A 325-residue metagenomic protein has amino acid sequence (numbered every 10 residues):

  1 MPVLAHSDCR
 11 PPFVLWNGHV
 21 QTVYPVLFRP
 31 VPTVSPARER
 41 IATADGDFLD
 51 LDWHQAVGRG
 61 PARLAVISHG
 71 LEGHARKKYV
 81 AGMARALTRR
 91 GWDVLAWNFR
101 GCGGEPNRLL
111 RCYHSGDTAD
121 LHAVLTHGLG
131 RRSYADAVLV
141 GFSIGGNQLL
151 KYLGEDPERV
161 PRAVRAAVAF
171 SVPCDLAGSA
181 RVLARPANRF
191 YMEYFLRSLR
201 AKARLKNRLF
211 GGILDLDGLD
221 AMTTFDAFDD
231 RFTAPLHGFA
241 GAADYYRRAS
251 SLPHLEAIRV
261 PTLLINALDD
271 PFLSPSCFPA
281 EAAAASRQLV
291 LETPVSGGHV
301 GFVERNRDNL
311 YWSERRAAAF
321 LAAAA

Functional and structural regions predicted by a protein language model:
P2, G130-Y134, V138-L236: Alpha/beta-hydrolase-fold enzymes
G18-G58, V303-R305: N-terminal cap/lid segment of alpha/beta-hydrolase-fold proteins
A62-G70: Short beta-strand element of the alpha/beta-hydrolase
G73-R85, P275-S276: The serine-hydrolase catalytic nucleophile loop
R76, A84-R108: Conserved alpha/beta-hydrolase
A86, C102-V138: Catalytic nucleophile-loop/oxyanion-hole region of alpha/beta-hydrolase and closely related hydrolase-like folds
I258, L264-N266: Short beta-strand/loop motif that positions the catalytic acidic residue of the alpha/beta-hydrolase fold
G297-Y311: Catalytic histidine-centered segment of alpha/beta-hydrolase-like enzymes
